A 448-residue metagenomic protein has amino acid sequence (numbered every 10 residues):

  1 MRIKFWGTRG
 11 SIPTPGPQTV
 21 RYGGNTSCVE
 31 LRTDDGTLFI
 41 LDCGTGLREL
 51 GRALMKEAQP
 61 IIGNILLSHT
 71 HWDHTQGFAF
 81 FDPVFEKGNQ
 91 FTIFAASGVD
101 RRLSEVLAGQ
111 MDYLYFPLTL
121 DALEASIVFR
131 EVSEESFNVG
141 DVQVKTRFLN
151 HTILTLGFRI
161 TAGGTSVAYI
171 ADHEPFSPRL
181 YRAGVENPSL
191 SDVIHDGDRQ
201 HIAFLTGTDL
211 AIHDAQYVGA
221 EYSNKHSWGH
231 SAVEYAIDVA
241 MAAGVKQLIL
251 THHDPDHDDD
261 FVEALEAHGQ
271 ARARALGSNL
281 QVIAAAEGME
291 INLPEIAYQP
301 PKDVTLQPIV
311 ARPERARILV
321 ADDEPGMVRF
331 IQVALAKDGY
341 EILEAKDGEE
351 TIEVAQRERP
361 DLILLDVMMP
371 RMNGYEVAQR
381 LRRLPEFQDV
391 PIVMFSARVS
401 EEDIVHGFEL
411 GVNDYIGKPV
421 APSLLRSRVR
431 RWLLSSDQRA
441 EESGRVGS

Functional and structural regions predicted by a protein language model:
M1-R182, I202, D258-V304: Binuclear metal-dependent hydrolase catalytic cores
D73, V328, P370-R371, Q388 (+2 more regions): The feature encodes the CheY-like receiver
F176-Q281, A285-A286: Cap/insert and terminal regions of metallo-dependent hydrolase folds
R329-K337: Charged docking surfaces used in two-component/phosphorelay signaling
E358-L364: Active-site beta3 strand of CheY-like receiver
P419-L433: C-terminal output helix
